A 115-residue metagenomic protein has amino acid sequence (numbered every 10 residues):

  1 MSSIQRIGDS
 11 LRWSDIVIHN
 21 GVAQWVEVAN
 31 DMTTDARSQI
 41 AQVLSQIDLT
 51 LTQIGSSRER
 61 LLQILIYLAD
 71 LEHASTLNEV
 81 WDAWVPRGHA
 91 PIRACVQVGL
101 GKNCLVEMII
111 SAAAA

Functional and structural regions predicted by a protein language model:
M1-L62, L68-A115: N-terminal presequence-like segments and the immediate start of the first folded domain
